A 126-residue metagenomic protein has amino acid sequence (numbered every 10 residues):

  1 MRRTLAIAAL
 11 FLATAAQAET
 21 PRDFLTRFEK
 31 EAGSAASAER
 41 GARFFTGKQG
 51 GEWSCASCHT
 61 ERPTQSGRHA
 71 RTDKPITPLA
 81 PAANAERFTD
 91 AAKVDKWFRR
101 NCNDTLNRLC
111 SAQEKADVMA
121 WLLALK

Functional and structural regions predicted by a protein language model:
M1-A38, A82-K126: Post-cleavage N-terminal segment of exported redox proteins
F11, R43, P75-P78, L109: Residue-level preference for alpha-helix termini and adjacent loops
G33-T60: Sequence/structural segment immediately N-terminal to covalent heme-attachment motifs in c-type and related
A35, A56-V94: Gly/Gly-Pro-rich "capping" loops immediately C-terminal to redox-active cysteine motifs in periplasmic/lumenal
Q49, P63, L123-K126: Short alpha-helix boundary/capping elements
E52-W53, Q65-H69, T105-L109: Substrate-binding/catalytic groove segments of enzymes that remodel or degrade extracellular structural polymers
